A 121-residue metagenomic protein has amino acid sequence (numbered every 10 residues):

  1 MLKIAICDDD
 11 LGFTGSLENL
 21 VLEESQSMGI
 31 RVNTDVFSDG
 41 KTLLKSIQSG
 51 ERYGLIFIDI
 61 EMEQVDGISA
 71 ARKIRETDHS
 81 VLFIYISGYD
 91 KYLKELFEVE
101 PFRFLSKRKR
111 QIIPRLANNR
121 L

Functional and structural regions predicted by a protein language model:
M1-K3: Non-catalytic signal-transmission and effector/linker regions of two-component phosphorelay proteins
D8-D10, G88: Acidic di-acidic motifs
L11-D35: Two-component/phosphorelay signaling modules centered on CheY-like receiver
F13, L43, Y92: Flexible, glycine-rich phosphate/dinucleotide-binding loops and adjacent beta-alpha linkers at cofactor/substrate
V36-L55: Acidic, metal-coordinating helix/loop segments flanking the phosphotransfer/catalytic sites of two-component signaling
G50-L121: CheY-like receiver
